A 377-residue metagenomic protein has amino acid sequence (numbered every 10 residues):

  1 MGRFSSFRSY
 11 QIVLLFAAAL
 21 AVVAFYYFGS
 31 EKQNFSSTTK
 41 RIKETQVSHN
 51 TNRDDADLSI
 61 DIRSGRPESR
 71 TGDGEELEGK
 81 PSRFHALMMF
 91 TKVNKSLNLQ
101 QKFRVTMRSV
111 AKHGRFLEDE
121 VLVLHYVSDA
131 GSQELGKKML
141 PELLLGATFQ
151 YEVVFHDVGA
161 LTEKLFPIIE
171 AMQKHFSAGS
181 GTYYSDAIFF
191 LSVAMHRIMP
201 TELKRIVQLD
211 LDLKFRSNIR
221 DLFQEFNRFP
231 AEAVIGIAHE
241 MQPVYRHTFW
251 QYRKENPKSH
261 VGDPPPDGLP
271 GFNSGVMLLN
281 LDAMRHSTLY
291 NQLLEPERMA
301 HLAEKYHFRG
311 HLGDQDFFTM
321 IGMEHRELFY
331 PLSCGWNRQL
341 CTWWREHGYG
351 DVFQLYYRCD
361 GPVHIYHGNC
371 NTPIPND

Functional and structural regions predicted by a protein language model:
G2-D377: Glycosyltransferase catalytic domains, chiefly GT-A lineage
